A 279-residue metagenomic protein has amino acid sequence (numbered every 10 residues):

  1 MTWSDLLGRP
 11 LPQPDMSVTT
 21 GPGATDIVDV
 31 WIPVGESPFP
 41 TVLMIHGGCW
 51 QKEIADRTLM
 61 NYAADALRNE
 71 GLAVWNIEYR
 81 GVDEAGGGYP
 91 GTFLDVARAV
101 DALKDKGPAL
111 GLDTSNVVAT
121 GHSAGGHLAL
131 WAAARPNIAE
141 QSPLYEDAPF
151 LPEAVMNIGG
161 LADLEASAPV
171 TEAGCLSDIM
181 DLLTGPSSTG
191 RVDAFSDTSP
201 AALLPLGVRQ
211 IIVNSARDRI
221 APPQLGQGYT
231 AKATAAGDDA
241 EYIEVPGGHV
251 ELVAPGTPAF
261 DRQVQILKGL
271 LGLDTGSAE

Functional and structural regions predicted by a protein language model:
M1-E36: N-terminal cap/lid segment of alpha/beta-hydrolase-fold proteins
W3-Q13, A166-A202: Mobile cap/lid helix-loop segments that gate and shape the active-site cleft of serine hydrolases
V34-P38, V42-A66: Short, surface-exposed "cap/lid" segments of acyl-processing enzymes
I54-A63, W75-T114, V253-A254, P258: Catalytic nucleophile-loop/oxyanion-hole region of alpha/beta-hydrolase and closely related hydrolase-like folds
D101-V170: Primarily recognizes the serine-hydrolase "nucleophile elbow" in alpha/beta-hydrolase and SGNH/GDSL folds
I212-N214, D218: Short beta-strand/loop motif that positions the catalytic acidic residue of the alpha/beta-hydrolase fold
R219-G228: Conserved alpha/beta-hydrolase "acid-adjacent" motif
G256-E279: Catalytic active-site module of serine/aspartate enzymes centered on a nucleophile-bearing elbow/loop
